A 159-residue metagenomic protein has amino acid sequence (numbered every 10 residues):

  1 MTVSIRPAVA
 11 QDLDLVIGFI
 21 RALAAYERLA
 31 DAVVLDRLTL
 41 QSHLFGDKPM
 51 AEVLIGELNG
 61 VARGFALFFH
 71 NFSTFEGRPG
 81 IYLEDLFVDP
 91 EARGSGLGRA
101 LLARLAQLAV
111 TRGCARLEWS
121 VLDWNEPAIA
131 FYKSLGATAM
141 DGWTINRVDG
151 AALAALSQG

Functional and structural regions predicted by a protein language model:
S4-G18: A short beta-loop-alpha structural element at the N-terminal edge of CoA-dependent acyl/N-acetyltransferase catalytic
I17-H43: Conserved GNAT-fold acetyl-CoA-binding loop/helix
L44-I55, Y82: A short helix-loop-beta-strand connector motif used in the catalytic cores of GNAT acetyltransferases and, in some
A51-A66, D89: Conserved beta-hairpin
F68-F75: A conserved beta-strand-loop-helix scaffold within acyl/acetyltransferase catalytic domains
G94-Q107, S134: Conserved acetyl-CoA-binding loop-helix of GNAT-fold acetyltransferases
V110-S120: Conserved GNAT acetyl-CoA-binding A-motif
W119-A128, R147-A151: Conserved beta-strand-loop-alpha-helix junction that forms the acyl-donor binding cleft
